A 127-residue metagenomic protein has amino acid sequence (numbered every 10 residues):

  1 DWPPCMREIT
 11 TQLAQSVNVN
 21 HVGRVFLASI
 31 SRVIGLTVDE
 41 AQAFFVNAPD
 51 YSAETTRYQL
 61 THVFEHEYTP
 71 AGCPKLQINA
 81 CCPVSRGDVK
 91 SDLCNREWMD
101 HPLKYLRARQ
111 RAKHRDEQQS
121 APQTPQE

Functional and structural regions predicted by a protein language model:
D1-S29, V33-E127: Basic, alpha-helical nucleic-acid-binding regions used in initiation and control of genome expression
